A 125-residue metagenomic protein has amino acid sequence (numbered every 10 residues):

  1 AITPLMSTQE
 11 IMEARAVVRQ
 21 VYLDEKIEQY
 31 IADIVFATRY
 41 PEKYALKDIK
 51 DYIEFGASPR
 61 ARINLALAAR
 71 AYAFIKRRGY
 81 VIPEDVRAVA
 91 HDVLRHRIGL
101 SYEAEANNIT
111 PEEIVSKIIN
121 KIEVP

Functional and structural regions predicted by a protein language model:
A1-Y40: Phosphate-sensing "switch" segment of ASCE/P-loop ATPases
Y40-P125: C-terminal engagement/docking regions of AAA+ P-loop ATPases
